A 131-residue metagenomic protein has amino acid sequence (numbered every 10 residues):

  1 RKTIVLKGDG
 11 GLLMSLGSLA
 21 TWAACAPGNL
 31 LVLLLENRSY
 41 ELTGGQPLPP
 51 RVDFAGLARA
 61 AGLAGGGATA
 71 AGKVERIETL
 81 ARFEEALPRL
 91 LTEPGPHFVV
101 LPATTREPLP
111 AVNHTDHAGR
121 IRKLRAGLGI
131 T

Functional and structural regions predicted by a protein language model:
R1-G127: Thiamine diphosphate
I130-T131: Charge-patterned, long linear interaction tracts outside catalytic cores
